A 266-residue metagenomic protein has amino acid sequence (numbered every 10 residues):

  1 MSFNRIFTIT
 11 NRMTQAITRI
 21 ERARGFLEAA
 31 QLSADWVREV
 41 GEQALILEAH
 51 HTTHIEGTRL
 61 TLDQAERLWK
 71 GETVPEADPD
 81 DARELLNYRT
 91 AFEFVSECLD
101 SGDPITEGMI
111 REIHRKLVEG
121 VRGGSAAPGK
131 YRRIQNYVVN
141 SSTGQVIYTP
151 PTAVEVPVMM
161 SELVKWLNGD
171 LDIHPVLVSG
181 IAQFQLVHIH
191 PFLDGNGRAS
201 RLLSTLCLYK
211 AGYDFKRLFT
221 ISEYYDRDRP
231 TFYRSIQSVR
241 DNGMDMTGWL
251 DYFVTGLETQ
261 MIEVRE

Functional and structural regions predicted by a protein language model:
M1-E266: FIC/Doc superfamily catalytic core
